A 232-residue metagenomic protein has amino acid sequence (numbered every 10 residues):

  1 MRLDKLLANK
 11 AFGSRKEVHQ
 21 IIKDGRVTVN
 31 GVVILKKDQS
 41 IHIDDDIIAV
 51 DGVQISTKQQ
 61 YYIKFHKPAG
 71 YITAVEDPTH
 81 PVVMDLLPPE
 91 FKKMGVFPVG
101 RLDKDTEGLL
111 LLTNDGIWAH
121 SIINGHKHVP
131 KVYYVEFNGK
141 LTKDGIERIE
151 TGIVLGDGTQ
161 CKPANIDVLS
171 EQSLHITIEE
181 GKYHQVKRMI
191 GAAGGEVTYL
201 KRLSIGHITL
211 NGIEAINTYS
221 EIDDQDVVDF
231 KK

Functional and structural regions predicted by a protein language model:
M1-K232: Basic, flexible Lys/Arg- and Gly-enriched helix-loop patches that mediate nucleic-acid binding at interfaces with rRNA
